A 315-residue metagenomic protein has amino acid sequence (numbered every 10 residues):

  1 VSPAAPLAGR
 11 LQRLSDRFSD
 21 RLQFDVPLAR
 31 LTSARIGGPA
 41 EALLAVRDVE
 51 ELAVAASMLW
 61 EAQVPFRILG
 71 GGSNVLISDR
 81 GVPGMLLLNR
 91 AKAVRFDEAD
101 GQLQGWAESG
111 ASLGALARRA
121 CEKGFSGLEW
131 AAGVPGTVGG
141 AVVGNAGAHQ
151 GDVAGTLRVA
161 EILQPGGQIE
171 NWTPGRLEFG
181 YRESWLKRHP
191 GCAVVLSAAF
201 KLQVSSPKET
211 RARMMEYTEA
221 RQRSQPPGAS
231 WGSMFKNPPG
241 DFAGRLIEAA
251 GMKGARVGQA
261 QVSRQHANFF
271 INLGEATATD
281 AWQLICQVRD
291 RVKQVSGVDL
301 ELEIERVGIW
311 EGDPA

Functional and structural regions predicted by a protein language model:
P3-A141, A146: Anion-binding (especially nucleotide phosphate/pyrophosphate-binding) glycine-rich loop and adjoining beta-alpha core
Q23-F24, R30, V75, L163-C286 (+2 more regions): Phosphate/pyrophosphate- and phosphate-bearing ligand-binding catalytic cores of soluble enzymes
A62, L69-G71, T156, G228-A229 (+1 more regions): Short, basic and Ser/Thr-rich N-terminal targeting/leader segments
N74-V75, A117-A120, L128-A132, N145-D152 (+3 more regions): A generic local secondary-structure boundary/capping motif
A93-F96, R158-I162: Short polybasic amphipathic segments
C121, G139, V143, H149-Q150 (+3 more regions): Core subunits and conserved enzymes of cellular information-processing and envelope-translocation systems across
